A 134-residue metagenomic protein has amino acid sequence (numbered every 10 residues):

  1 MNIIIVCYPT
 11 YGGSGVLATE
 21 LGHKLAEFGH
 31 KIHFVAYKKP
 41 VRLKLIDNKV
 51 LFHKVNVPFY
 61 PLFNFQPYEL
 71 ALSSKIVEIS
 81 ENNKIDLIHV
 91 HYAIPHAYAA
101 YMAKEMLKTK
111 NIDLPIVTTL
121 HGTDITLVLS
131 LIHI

Functional and structural regions predicted by a protein language model:
I5-Y11, H23-Y68: N-terminal strand-loop element at the rim of the active site of nucleotide-sugar-dependent glycosyltransferases
G13-L21: Conserved alpha-helical elements of sugar-nucleotide-dependent glycosyltransferases
A36, Y92, T118-G122: A cross-domain feature marking catalytic cores of carbohydrate-active enzymes and several ubiquitous metabolic/repair
F63-L87, H96: Conserved nucleotide-sugar donor-binding subdomain of glycosyltransferases
L87-I112: An aromatic- and histidine-rich active-site surface loop
M106, L114-S130: A short, histidine- and acid-enriched strand-loop-helix "catalytic/donor-clamping" loop that lines the nucleotide-sugar
I132-I134: Conserved small/polar residues in nucleotide/adenosyl-binding loops
